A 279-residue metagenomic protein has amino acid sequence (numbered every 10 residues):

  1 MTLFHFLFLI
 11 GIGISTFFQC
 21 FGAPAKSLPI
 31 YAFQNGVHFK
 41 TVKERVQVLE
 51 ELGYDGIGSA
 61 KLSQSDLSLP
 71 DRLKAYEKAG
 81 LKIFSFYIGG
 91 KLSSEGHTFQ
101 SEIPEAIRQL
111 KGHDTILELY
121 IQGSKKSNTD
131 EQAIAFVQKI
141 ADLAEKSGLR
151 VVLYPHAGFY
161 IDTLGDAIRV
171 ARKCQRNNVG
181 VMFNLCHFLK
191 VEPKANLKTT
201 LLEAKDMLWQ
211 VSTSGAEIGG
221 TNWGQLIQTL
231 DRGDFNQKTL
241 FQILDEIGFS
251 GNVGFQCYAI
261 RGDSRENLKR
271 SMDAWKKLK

Functional and structural regions predicted by a protein language model:
M1-L3: N-terminal secretory signal peptides that target proteins for export/translocation
H5-T16: Bacterial N-terminal signal peptides
F18-R108, G112, R176-G180, E203-D206 (+2 more regions): N-terminal pre-domain/capping segments
F21-I30, K40-E50, Q138-D142, G148 (+3 more regions): Histidine-acidic metal/acid-base catalytic patches
F33-K43, G56-D71, G89-S101, S124-E131 (+4 more regions): Acidic-and-aromatic substrate-binding clefts and catalytic sites of carbohydrate-active enzymes
D55, K82, I116, R150 (+1 more regions): Residue-level detector of anion-binding/catalytic polar loops
G58, S85, E118-L119, V152 (+2 more regions): Conserved beta-strand positions in the central sheet of alpha/beta enzyme cores
S94-V181: Active-site acidic/histidine proton-transfer and metal-coordination neighborhood in alpha/beta enzyme cores
